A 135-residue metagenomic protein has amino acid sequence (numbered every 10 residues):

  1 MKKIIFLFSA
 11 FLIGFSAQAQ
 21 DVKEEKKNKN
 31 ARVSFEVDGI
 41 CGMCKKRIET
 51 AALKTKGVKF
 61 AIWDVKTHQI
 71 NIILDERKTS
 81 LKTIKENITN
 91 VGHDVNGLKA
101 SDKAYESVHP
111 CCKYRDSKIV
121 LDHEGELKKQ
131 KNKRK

Functional and structural regions predicted by a protein language model:
M1-E25: Bacterial Sec-dependent N-terminal signal peptides
Q18-E36, K82, N96-K135: Sec-dependent signal peptide cleavage junction
K23-K27, C44-K45, K59-I62: Short amphipathic alpha-helical segments, especially helix-boundary/capping motifs
F35-A52, P110-Y114: Short, thiol/selenol-centered motifs that function as redox-active sites or metal-ligating centers
I48-D64: Short acidic amphipathic segments
F60-E106: Mid-chain, structured segments of secreted extracytoplasmic proteins
